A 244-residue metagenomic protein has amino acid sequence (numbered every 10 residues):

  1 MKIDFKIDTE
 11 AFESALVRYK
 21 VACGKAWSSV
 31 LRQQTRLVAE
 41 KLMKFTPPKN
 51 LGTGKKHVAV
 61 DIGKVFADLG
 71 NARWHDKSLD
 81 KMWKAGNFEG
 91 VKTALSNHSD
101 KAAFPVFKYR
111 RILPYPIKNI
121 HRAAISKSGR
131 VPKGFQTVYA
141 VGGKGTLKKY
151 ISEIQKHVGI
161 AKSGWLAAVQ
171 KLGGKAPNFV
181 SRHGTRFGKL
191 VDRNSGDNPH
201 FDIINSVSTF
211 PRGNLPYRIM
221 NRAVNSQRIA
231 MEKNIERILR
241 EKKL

Functional and structural regions predicted by a protein language model:
M1-L244: Short, Lys/Arg-rich flexible segments
